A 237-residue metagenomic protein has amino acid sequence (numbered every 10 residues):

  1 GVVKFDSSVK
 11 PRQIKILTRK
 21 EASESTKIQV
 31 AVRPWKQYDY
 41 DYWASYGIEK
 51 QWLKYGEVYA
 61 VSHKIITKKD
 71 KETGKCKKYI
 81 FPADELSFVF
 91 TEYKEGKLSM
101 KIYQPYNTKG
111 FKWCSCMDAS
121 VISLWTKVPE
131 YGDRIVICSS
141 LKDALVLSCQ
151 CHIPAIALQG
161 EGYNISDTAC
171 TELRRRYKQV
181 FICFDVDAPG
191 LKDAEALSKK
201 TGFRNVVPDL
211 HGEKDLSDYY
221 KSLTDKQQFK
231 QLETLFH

Functional and structural regions predicted by a protein language model:
V2-K94, T126-E130, E233-H237: TOPRIM metal-binding catalytic domain and adjacent DNA-binding surface shared by DnaG-type primases
W43, S139, L147, I182 (+1 more regions): Terminal peptide-recognition signature
K64-R176, A194: Phosphate-handling DNA/RNA-contact segment within nucleic-acid enzymes
I137, Y177-P189: Acidic beta-strand-to-loop metal/phosphate-binding motif
P154, Q179, R204: Residues at the starts of beta-strands that form the adenosine-phosphate
L158-N164, D185-V186, D209-G212: Short, acidic/turn-prone active-site loops that include or flank metal/cofactor- and phosphate-binding residues
K192-G202: Short, aromatic/basic amphipathic alpha-helical patches
L210, K214, Y219-H237: Metal-dependent DNA phosphodiester-chemistry modules and their immediately adjacent helices/loops in DNA-processing
